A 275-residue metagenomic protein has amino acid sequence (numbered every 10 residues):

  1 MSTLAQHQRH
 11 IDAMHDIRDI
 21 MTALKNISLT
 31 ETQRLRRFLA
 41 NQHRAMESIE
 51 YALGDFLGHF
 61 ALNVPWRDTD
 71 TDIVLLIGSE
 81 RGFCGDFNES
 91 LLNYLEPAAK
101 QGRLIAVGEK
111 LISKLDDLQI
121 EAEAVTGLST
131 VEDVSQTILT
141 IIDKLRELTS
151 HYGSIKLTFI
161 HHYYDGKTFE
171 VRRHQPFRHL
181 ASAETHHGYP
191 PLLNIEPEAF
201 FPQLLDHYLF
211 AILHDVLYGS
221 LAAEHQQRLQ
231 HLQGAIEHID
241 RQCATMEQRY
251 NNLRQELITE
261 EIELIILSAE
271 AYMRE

Functional and structural regions predicted by a protein language model:
M1-E275: C-terminal beta-strand-loop-alpha-helix "lid" module of Rossmann-like NAD(P)-dependent dehydrogenases
